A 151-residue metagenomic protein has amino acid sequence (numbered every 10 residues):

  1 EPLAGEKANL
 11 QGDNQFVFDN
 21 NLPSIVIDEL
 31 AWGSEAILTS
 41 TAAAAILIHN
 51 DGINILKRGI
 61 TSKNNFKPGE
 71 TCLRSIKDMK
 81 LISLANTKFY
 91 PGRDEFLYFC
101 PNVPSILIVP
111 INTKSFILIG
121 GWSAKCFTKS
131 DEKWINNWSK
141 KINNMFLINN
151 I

Functional and structural regions predicted by a protein language model:
E1-N21: Signal-transmission linkers at sensory-effector interfaces
N20-G33: Signal-transducing coiled-coil linker helices
S34-L38, A42-R58: Short, hydrophobic-rich beta-strand element in sensory/regulatory alpha-beta domains
L47, L107-P110: Cytosolic beta-strand hydrophobic patch enriched in CBS
I53-L107: Regulatory sensory and allosteric helical modules in signal-transduction proteins and certain transcription factors
V109-I119: Short hydrophobic/glycine-rich mini-motifs in sensory/regulatory modules that couple input to downstream signaling
I117-I151: Juxtadomain coupling helices with adjacent low-complexity linkers
